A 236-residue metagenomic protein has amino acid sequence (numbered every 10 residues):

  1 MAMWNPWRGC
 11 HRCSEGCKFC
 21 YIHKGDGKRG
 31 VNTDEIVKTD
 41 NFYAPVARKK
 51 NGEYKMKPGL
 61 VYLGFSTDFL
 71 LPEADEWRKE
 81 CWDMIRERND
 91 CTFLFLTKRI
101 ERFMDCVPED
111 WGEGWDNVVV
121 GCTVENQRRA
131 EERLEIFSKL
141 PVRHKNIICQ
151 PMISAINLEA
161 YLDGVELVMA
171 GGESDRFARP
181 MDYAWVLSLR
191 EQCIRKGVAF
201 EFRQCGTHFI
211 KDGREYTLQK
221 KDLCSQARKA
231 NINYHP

Functional and structural regions predicted by a protein language model:
M1-R8, I153, E159-P236: Auxiliary Fe-S-binding modules of radical SAM enzymes
M1-V118, Q127-E131, I156-L162: Conserved Radical SAM active-site core
L60-Y62, T92-L94, N117-G121, H144-I148 (+2 more regions): Structural preference for beta-strand elements that scaffold enzyme active sites
T67, R99-E101, V124-N126, P151-I153 (+2 more regions): Active-site-proximal loop/turn and secondary-structure-junction residues that shape catalytic pockets, frequently
C81-I85, L134, V186-R190: Generic structural signal for well-ordered alpha-helices, preferentially at hydrophobic/aromatic core positions
R86-N89, P141, L187, I194-R195: Anion (oxyanion) recognition and catalysis
E109, L140-R143, G171: Short hydrophobic alpha-helical module
D116-E166, P180-L187: Short loop-to-alpha-helix "cap/lid" segments that border enzyme active sites across diverse enzyme classes
